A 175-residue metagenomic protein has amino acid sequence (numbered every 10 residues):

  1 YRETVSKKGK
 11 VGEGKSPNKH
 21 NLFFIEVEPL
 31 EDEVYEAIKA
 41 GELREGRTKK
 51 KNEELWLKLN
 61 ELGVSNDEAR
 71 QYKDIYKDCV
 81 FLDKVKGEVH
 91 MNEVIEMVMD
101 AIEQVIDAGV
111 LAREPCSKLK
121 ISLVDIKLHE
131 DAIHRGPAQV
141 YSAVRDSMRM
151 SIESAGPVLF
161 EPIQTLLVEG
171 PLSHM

Functional and structural regions predicted by a protein language model:
Y1-M175: Accessory interaction regions appended to the cores of large information-processing enzymes
